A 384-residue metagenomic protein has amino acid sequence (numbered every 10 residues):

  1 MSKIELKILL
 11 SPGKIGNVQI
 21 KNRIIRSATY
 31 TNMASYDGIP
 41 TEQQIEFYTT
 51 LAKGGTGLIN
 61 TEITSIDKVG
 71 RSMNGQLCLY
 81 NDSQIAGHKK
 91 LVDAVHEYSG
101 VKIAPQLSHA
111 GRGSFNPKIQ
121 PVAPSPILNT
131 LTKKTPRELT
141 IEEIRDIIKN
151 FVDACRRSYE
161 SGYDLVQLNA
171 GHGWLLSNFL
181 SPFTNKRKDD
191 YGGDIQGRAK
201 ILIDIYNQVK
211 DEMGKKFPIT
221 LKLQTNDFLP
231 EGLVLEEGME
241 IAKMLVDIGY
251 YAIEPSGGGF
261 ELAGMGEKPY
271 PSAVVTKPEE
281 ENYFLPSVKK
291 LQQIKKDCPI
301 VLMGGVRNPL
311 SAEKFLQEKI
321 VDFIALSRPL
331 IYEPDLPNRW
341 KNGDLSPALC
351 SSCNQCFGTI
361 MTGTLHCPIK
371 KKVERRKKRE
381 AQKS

Functional and structural regions predicted by a protein language model:
M1-S384: Flavin-dependent oxidoreductase catalytic cores
